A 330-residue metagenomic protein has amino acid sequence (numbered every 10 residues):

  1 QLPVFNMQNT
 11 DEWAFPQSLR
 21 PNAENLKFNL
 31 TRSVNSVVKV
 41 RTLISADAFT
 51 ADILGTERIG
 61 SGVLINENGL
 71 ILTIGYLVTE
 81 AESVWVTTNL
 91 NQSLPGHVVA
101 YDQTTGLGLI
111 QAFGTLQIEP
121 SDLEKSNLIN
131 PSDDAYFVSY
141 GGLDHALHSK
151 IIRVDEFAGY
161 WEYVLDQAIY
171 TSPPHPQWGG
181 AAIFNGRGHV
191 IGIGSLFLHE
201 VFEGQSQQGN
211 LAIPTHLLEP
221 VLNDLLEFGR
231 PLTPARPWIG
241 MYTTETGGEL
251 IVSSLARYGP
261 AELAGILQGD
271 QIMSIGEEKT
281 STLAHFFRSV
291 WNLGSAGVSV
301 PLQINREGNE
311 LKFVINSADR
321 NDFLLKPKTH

Functional and structural regions predicted by a protein language model:
Q1, V37, I71-I74, P131-G141 (+3 more regions): Active-site-proximal beta-strands of protease catalytic cores
Q1-L30, I118-E119, D144, G186 (+5 more regions): C-terminal cap/linker of serine protease catalytic domains
Q1-V63, L70, I74-Y76, S83 (+5 more regions): N-terminal activation segment of mature serine protease catalytic domains
A14, S18, S45-A46, I59 (+6 more regions): Conserved active-site neighborhood of the chymotrypsin/trypsin-like protease fold
D47-G55, V99-T105, V154-I169, G229-R236 (+1 more regions): Gly/Ser-enriched beta-turn/beta-hairpin loop segments
G55, L77, E119-D166, H199-S206 (+1 more regions): Flexible, gly/ser-rich surface segments that form the specificity/activation loops bordering the active-site cleft
N68-L72, R187, I191, A261-A284: Conserved PDZ fold ligand-binding element
H97, N223-R230, I251, A264-L267 (+2 more regions): PDZ-domain C-terminal substructure recognizer with occasional recognition of PDZ-binding tails
